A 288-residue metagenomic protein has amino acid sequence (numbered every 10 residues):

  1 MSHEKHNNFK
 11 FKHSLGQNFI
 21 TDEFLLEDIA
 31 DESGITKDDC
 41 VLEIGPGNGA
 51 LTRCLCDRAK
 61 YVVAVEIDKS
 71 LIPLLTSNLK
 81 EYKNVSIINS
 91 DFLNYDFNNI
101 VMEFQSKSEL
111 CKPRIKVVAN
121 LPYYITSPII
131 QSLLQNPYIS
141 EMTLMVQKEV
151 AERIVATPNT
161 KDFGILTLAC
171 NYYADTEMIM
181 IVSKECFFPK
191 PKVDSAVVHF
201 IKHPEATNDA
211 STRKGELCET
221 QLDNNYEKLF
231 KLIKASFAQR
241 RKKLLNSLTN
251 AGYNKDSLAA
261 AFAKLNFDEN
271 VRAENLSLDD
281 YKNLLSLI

Functional and structural regions predicted by a protein language model:
M1-A210, L222-N224, K231, E274 (+1 more regions): Catalytic cores of RNA-modifying enzymes
A196, F200-K202, N224-A260, L265-D268 (+2 more regions): An accessory alpha-helical subdomain
